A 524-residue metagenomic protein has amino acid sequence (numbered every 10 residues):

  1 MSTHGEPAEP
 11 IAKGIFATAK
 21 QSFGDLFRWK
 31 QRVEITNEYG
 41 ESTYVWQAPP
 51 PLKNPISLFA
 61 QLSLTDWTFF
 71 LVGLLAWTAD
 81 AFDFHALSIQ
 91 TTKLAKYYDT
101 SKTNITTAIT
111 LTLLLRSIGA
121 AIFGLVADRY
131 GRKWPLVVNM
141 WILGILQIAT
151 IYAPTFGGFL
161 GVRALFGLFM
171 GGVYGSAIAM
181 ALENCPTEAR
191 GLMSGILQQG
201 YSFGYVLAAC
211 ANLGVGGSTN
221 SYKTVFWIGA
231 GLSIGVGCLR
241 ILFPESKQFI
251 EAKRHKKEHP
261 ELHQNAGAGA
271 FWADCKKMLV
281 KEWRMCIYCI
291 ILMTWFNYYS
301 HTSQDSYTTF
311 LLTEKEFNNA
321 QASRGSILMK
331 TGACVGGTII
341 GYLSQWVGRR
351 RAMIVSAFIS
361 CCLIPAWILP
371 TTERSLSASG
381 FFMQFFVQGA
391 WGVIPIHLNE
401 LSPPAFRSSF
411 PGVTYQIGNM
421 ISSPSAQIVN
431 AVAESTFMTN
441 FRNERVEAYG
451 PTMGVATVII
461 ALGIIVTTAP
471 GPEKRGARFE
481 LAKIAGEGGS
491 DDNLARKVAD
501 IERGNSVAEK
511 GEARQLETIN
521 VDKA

Functional and structural regions predicted by a protein language model:
S2-I89, K96: Cytosolic juxtamembrane N-terminal segment immediately preceding the first transmembrane helix of multi-pass
H85, L113-A121, V206, K330-T338 (+2 more regions): Residue-level signature of mid-helix packing/kink "hotspots" within the transmembrane helices of 12-pass Major
L87-S88, E282-G337, S422-A426: Extracytoplasmic gate region of multi-pass secondary transporters
D99, G131, Y152-G158, P186 (+2 more regions): Helix-breaking motifs and short loop linkers at transmembrane-helix boundaries and internal kinks in secondary membrane
I118-F156, V347: Conserved MFS/SLC helix-loop-helix module at the cytosolic interface between two early adjacent transmembrane helices
W141-P154, F358-T372: C-terminal ends and interior cores of transmembrane alpha-helices in multi-pass membrane transporters/permeases
A189-G217, L232-S233, G412-A426: Glycine-rich segments within core transmembrane alpha-helices of 12-TM secondary carriers
R190-L192, L197, G216-V280, F410 (+1 more regions): Central mid-sequence intracellular linker of multi-pass
